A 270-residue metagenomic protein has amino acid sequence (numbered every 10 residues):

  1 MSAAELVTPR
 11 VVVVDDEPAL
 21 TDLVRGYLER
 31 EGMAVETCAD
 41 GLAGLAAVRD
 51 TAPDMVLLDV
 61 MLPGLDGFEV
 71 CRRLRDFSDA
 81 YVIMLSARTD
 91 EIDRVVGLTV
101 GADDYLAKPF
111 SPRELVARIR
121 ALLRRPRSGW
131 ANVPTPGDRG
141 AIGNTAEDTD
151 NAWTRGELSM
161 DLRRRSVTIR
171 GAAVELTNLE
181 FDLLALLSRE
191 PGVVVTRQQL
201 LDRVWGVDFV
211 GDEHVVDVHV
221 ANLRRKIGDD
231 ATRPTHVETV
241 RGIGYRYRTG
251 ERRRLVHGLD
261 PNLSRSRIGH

Functional and structural regions predicted by a protein language model:
V7-R10, A121-V194, Q198, G258 (+2 more regions): Short, Lys/Arg-enriched segments at the junction into DNA-binding effector domains of transcriptional regulators
T8, A52-D54, F77-V82, V210: His-Asp phosphorelay/catalytic-motif detector in bacterial-type signaling
D22-R30: Charged docking surfaces used in two-component/phosphorelay signaling
G32-A39, A47: Short hydrophobic/Thr-rich beta-strand motif most characteristic of the beta2 strand and flanking loop of CheY-like
D40-A43, D54, D66-E69, D93: Acidic catalytic/metal-coordinating carboxylates
T51-L57, L62: Active-site beta3 strand of CheY-like receiver
D66, R72, D76, Y81-T154 (+1 more regions): Basic, amphipathic DNA-recognition helix from helix-turn-helix-like DNA-binding domains
A102, E157, R164-H236, V240-I243: Positively charged, aromatic-enriched patches within helix-turn-helix-type DNA-binding elements, predominantly
